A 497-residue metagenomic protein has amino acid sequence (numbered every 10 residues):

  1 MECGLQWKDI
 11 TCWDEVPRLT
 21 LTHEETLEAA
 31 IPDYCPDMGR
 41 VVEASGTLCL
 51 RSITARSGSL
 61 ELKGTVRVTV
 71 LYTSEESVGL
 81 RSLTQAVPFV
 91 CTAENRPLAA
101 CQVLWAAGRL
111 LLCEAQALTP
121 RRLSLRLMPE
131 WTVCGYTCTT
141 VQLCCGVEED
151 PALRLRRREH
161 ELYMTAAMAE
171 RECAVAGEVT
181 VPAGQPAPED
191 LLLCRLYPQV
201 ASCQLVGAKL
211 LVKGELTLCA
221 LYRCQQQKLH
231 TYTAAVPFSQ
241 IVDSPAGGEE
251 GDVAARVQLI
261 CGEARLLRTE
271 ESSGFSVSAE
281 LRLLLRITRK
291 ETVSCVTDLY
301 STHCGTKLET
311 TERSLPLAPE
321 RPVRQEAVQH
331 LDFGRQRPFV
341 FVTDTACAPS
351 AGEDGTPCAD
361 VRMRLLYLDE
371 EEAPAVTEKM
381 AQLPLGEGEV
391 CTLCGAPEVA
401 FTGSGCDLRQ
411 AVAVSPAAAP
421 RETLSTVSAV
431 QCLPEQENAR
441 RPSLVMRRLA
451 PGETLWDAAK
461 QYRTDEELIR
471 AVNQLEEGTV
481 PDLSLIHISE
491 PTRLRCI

Functional and structural regions predicted by a protein language model:
E2-P434, N438-R441: Membrane-lipid interaction segments
P338, P349, A400, W456 (+2 more regions): A broad, structure-centric signal for solvent-exposed, well-ordered loop/edge residues that line or flank functional
P442-S443, E453: Short, contiguous strand/loop micro-motifs
V445-L449: Short beta-strand-turn/beta-hairpin segments enriched in glycine/proline and small hydrophobics that form edge-strand
A450-D482: LysM (lysin motif) carbohydrate-binding repeats in extracellular/periplasmic proteins that recognize
H487-I497: Single conserved hydrophobic/aromatic residue that forms the stacking wall/gate of nucleotide- or nucleobase-binding
